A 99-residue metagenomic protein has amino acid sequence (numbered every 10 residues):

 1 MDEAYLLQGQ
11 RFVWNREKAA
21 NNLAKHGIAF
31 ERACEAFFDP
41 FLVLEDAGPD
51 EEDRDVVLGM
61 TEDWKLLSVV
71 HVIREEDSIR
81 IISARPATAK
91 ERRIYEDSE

Functional and structural regions predicted by a protein language model:
M1-E99: Ribonuclease/tRNase effector modules and their secretory precursors
